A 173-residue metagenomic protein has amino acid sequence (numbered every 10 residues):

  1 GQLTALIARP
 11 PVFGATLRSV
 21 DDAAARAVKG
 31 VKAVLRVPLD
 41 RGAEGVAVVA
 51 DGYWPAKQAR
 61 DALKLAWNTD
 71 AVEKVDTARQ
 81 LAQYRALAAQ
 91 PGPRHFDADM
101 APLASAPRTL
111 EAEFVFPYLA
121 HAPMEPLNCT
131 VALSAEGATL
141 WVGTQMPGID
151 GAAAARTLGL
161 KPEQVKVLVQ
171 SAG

Functional and structural regions predicted by a protein language model:
G1-G173: Structural alpha/beta core scaffold segments of enzyme domains
